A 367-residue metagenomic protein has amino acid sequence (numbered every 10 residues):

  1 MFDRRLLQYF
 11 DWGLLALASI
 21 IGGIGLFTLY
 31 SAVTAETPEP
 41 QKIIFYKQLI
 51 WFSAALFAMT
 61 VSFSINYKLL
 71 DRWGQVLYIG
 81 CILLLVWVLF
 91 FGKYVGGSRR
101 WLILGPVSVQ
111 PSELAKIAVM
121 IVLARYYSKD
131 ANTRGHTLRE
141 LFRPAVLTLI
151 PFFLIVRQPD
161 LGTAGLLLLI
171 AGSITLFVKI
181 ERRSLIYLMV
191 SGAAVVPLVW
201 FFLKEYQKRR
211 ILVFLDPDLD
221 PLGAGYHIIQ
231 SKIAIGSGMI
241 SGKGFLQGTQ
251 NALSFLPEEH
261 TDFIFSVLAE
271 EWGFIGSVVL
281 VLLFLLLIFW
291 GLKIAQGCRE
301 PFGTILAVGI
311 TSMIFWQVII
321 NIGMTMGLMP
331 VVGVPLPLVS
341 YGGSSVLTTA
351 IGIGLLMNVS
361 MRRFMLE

Functional and structural regions predicted by a protein language model:
M1-A18: N-terminal membrane topogenic signal
M1-F2, N321-E367: A juxtamembrane structural motif centered on a specific transmembrane helix
F2-R4, R72, R183, E367: Positively charged n-region of N-terminal signal peptides that target proteins for export
L15-S31, A35-H227, S266-M326, I351-L355: Hydrophobic alpha-helical transmembrane segments of multi-pass inner membrane proteins, especially in bacterial systems
G105-A115, R157-P159, M239-K243, V334-T348: Glycine/serine-rich anion-binding loops at beta->alpha junctions that coordinate negatively charged ligand groups
D160-G165, K243-G248, E259-T261, V278 (+2 more regions): Transmembrane helix boundary and interhelical junction motifs in multipass membrane proteins
V213, P217-T261, W272-G276: TM-adjacent membrane-interface loops and short helices in multi-pass inner/ER membrane proteins
